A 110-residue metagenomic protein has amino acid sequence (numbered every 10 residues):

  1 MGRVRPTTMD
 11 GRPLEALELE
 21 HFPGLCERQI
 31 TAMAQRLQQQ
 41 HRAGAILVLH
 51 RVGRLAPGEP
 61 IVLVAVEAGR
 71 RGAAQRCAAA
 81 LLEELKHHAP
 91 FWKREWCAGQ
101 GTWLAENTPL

Functional and structural regions predicted by a protein language model:
M1-I61, E67-L110: N-terminal, polar/charged subdomain of small-to-medium soluble alpha/beta proteins
